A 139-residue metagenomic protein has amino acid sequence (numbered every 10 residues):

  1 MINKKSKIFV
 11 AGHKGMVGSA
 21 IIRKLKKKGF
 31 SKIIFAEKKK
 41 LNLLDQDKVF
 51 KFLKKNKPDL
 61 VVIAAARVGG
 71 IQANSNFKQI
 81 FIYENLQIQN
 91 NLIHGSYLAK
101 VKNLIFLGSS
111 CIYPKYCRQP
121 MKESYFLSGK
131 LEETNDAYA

Functional and structural regions predicted by a protein language model:
I2-K28: N-terminal Rossmann NAD(P)H-binding glycine-rich loop of SDR-like oxidoreductase domains
A11, A36, V61-R67, L104-S110: SDR active-site strand-loop-helix element
R23-K27, K54, H94-L98: Short, well-ordered alpha-helices that flank and scaffold nucleotide-derived cofactor binding pockets
K26-F52: Adenosine-cofactor binding site in Rossmann-like domains, unifying the SAM/SAH pocket of S-adenosylmethionine-dependent
Q46-L86, L98, K115: NAD(P)H-binding glycine-rich loop region in Rossmannoid oxidoreductase-like domains and their noncatalytic homologs
I82, L86, L131-A139: Short-chain dehydrogenase/reductase
N90-E133: Conserved Rossmann-fold NAD(P)-dependent oxidoreductase catalytic core, especially the SDR/UDP-sugar
